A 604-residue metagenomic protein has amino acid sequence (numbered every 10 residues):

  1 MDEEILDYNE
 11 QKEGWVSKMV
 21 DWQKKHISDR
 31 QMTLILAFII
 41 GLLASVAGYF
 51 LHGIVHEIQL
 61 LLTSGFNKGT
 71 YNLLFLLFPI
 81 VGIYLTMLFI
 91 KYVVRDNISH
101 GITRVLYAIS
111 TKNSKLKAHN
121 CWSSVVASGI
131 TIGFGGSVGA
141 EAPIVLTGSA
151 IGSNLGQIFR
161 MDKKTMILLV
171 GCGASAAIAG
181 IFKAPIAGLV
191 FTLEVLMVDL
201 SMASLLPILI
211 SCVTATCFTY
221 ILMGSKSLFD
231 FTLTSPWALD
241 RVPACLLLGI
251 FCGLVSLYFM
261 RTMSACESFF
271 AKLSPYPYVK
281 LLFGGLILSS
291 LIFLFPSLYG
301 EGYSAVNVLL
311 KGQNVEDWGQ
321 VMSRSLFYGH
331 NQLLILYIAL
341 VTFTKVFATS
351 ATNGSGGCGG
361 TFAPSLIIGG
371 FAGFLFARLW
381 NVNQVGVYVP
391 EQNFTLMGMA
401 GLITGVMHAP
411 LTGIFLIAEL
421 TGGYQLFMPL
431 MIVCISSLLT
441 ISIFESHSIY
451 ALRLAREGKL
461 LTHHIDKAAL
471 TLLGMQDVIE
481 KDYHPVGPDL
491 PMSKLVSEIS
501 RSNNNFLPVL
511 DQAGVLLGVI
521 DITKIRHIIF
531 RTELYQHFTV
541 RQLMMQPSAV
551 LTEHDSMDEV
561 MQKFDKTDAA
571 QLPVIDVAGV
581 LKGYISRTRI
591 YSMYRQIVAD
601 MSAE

Functional and structural regions predicted by a protein language model:
M1-L472, Q476-D482, V486-L507, D511-L517 (+3 more regions): Alpha-helical transmembrane segments and immediately membrane-proximal extracytoplasmic
S211, V433, E480, I522 (+3 more regions): ATP/adenylate-binding site constellation spanning eukaryotic-like Ser/Thr protein kinases, ABC-transporter
E457, V540, M601-E604: Post-kinase regulatory C-tail/linker adjacent to protein kinase catalytic domains
D482-V486, Q542, P547-V550: Structural signal for short hydrophobic segments within the conserved structured cores of catalytic domains across
V486-N503, L510, I529-T532, Q536 (+2 more regions): The conserved cystathionine-beta-synthase
L517-I525, Y584-Y591: Short hydrophobic beta-strand motif reused across regulatory alpha/beta modules
